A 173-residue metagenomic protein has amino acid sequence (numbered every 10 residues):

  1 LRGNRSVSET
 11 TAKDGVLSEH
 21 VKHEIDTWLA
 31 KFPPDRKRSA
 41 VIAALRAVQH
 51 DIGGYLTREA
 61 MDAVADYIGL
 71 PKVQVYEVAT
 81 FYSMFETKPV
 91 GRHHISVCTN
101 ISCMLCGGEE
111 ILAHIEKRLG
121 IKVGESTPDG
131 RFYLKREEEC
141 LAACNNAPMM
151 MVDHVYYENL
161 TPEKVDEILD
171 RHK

Functional and structural regions predicted by a protein language model:
R2-K173: Signature of N-terminal electron-transfer/Fe-S-associated modules in redox systems
